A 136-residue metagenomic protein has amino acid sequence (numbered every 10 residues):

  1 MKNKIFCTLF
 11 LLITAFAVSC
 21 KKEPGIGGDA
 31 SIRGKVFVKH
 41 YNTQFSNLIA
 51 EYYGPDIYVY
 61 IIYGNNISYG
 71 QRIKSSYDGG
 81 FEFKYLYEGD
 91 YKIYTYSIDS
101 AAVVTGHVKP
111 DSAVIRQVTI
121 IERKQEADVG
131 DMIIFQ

Functional and structural regions predicted by a protein language model:
F16-S19: C-terminal motif of bacterial Sec signal peptides marking the signal peptidase cleavage site
K21-E23: Bacterial signal peptide processing site
A30-K39: A short, amphipathic beta-strand motif
A50-R72: Short amphipathic beta-strand segments in non-cytosolic proteins
S76-Y85: Short, surface-exposed beta-strand/beta-hairpin micro-motifs centered on an aromatic residue
G89-T95: A short tyrosine-centered beta-strand micro-motif
I98-D128, Q136: Structured interaction patches on ligand/partner-binding surfaces of diverse proteins
